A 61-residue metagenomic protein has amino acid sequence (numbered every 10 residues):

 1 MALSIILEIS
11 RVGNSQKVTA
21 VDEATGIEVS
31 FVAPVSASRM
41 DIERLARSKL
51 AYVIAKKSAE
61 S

Functional and structural regions predicted by a protein language model:
A2-K57: Amphipathic, hydrophobic secondary-structure cores in small proteins
